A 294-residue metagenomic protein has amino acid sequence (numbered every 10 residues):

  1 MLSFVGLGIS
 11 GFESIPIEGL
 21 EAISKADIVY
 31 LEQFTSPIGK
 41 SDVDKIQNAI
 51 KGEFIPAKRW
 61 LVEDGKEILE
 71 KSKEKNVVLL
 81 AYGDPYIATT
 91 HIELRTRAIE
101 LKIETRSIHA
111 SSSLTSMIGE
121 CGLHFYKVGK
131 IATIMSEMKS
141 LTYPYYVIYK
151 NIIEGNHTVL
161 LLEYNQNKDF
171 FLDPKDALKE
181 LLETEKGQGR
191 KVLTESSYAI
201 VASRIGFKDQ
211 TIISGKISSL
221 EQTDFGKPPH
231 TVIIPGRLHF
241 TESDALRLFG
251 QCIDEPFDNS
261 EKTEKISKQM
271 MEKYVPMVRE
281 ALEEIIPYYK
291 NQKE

Functional and structural regions predicted by a protein language model:
M1-E104, I108, E283-K293: Class I S-adenosyl-L-methionine
M1-S3, D27-I28, E53-F54, N76-L79 (+6 more regions): Structural motif
L2, I152-K293: A contiguous loop/helix-start segment that scaffolds small-molecule binding in enzyme catalytic cores
A26-V29, A49, K75, C121-H124 (+3 more regions): Change "in soluble alpha/beta enzymes" to "in soluble alpha/beta proteins
K45, E67, R97, S116 (+4 more regions): Alpha-helical scaffold segments in soluble metabolic enzymes
L61, S112, A132, G206 (+1 more regions): Residue-level detector of flexible, active-site-proximal loop/helix-junction positions within diverse enzyme catalytic
E67-E74, E120-H124, T142-V147, I212-L220: Short, surface-exposed amphipathic charged segments that create phosphate/polyanion-binding patches used for binding
G83-T158: Class I SAM-dependent methyltransferase SAM-binding "motif I" and its flanking Rossmann-like core
